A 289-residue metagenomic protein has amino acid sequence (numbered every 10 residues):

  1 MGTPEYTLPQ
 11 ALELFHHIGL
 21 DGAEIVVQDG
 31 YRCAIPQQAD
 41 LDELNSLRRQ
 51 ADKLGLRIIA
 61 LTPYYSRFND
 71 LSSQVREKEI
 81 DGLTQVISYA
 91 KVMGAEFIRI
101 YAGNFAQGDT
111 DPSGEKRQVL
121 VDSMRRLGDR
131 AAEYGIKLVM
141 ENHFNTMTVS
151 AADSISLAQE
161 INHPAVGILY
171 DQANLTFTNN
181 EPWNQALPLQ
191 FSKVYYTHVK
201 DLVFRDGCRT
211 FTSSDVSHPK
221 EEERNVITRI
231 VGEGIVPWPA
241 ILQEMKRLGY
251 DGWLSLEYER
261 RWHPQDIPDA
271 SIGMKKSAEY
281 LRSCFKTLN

Functional and structural regions predicted by a protein language model:
M1-G2, V26-G30, P63-S66, G103-F105 (+4 more regions): Active-site beta-loop-alpha junctions enriched in small/polar residues
P4-F15, E77-I87, N179-L187, W238: Short, acidic/polar
P9-Q28, G94: Catalytic domains of carbohydrate-active enzymes, especially glycoside hydrolases
Q10-L14, R49-K53, R57, N69-Y170: Active-site acidic/histidine proton-transfer and metal-coordination neighborhood in alpha/beta enzyme cores
L12, G22-A23, L61, D122-I235 (+1 more regions): Acidic/histidine-rich catalytic cores of soluble enzymes
F15, A23, A51, A90 (+6 more regions): Conserved, mostly hydrophobic/aromatic
I25-R48, G103-G108: Glycine-rich, proline-tolerant flexible connector loops at the mouths of alpha/beta enzymes
I267-N289: C-terminal helical cap(s) of enzyme catalytic domains, especially alpha/beta-barrels
